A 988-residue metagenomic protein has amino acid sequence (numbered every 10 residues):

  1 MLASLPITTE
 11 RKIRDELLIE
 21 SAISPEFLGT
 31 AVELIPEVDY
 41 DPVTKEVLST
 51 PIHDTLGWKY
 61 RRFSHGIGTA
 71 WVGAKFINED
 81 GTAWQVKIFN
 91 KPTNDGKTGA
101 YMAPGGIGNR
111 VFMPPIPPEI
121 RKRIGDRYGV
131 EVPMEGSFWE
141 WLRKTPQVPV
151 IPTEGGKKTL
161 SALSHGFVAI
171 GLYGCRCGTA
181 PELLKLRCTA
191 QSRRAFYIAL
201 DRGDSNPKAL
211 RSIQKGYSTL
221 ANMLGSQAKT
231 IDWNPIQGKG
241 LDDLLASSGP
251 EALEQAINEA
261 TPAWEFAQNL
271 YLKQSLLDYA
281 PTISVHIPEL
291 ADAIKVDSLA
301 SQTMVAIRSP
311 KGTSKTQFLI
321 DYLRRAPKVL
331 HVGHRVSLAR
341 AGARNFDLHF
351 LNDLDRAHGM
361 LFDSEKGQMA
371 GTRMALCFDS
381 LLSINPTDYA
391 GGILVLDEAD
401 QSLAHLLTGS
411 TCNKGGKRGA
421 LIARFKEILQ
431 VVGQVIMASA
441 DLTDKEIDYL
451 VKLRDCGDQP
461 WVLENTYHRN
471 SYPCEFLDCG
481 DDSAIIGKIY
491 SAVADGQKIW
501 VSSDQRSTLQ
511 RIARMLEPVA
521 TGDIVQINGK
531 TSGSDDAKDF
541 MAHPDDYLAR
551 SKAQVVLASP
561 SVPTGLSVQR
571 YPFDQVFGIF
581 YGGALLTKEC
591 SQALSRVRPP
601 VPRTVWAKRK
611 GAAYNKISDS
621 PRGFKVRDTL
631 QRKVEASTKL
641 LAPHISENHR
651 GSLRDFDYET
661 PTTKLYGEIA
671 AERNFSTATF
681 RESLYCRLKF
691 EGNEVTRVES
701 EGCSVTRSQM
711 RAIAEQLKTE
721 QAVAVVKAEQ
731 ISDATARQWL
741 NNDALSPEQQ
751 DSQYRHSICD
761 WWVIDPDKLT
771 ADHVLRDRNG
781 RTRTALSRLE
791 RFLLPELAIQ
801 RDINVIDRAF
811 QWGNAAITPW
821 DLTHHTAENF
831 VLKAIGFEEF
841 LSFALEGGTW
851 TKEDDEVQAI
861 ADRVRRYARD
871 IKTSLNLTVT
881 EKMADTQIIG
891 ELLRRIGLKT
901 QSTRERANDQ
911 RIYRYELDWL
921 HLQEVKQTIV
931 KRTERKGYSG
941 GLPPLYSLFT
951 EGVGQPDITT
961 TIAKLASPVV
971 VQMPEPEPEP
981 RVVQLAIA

Functional and structural regions predicted by a protein language model:
M1-T30, E37-E46, L142-V150, G156-S275 (+4 more regions): TOPRIM fold recognition
T50-R194: Phosphate-handling DNA/RNA-contact segment within nucleic-acid enzymes
K328-A339, L442-E446, Y490-E517: Conserved strand-helix element at the start of the C-terminal RecA-like helicase core
F346-Y389, F540-H543: Inter-Walker segment of RecA-like/P-loop motor cores
D388-L429, Q434-I436: SF2 helicase catalytic motif II
D444-A492: Interdomain hinge/linker at the junction between the two RecA-like core domains of SF2 helicases
G529-T531, Y547, V601-A988: Long, low-complexity intrinsically disordered regions enriched in Ser/Thr/Pro/Gly
D574-R603: Conserved SF2 helicase motif VI
